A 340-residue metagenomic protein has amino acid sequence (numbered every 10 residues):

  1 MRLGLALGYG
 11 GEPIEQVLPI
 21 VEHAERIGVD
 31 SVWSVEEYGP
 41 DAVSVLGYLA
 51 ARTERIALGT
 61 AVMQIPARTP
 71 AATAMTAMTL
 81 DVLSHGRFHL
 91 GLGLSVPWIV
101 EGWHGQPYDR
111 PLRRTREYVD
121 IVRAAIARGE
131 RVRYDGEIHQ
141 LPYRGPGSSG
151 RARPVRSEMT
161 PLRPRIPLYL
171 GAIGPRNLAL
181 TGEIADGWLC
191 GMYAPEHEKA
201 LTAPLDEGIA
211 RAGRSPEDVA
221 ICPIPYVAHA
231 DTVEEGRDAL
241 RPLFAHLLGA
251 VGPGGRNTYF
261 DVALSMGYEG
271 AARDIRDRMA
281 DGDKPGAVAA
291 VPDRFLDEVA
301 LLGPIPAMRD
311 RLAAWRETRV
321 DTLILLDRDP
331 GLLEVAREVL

Functional and structural regions predicted by a protein language model:
M1-L340: Active-site-adjacent structural elements that line small-molecule/cofactor binding pockets in enzymes
